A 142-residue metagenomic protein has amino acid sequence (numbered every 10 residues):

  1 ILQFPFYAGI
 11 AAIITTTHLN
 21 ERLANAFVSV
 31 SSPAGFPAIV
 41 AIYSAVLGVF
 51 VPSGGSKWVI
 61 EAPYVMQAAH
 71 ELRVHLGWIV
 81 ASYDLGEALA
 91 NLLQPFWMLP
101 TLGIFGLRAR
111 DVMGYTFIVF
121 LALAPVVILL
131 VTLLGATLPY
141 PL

Functional and structural regions predicted by a protein language model:
L2-I14, V28-Q67: Hydrophobic alpha-helical transmembrane segments of multi-pass integral membrane proteins, predominantly secondary
A12-L23, F50-S53, L130-P141: Transmembrane helix-loop junctions in multi-pass membrane proteins
L23, G55-A68, F96-R108: Re-entrant/interfacial helical elements at transmembrane boundaries that shape and gate the permeation pathway
A24-S29, M66-E71, G114: Short amphipathic alpha-helical coupling elements at transmembrane boundaries
A34-G48, L72-L93: Alpha-helical transmembrane segments of multi-pass membrane proteins
H70-G77, A136-P141: Helix-coil boundary and interhelical linker segments in multi-pass alpha-helical membrane proteins
A90-L142: Juxtamembrane and boundary regions of transmembrane helices in multi-pass small-molecule transporters and channels
